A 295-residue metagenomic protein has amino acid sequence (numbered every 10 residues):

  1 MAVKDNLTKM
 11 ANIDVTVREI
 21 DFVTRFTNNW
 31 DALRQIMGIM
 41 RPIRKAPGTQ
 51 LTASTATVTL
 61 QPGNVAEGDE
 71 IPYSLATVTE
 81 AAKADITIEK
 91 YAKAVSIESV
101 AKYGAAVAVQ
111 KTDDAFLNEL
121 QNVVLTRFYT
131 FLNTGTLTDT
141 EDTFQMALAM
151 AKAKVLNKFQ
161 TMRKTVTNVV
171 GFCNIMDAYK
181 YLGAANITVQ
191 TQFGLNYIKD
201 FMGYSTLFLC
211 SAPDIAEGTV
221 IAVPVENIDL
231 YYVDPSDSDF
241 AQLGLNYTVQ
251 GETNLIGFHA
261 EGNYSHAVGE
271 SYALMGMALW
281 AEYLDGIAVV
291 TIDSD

Functional and structural regions predicted by a protein language model:
M1-N12, P42, T57, S99-A106 (+1 more regions): Long alpha-helical, hydrophobic tracts
M1-T24, D295: Short, intrinsically disordered N-terminal pre-domain segments
D14-V17, D21-D31, V107, K111 (+3 more regions): Alpha-helix boundary/N-cap detector
R18-K90: Assembly/oligomerization interface modules of large self-assembling protein complexes
I20-T27, T126, T136-M146, T167-V169 (+2 more regions): Short glycine-rich, low-complexity/disordered patches
R44-P47, V189-D295: Sequence/fold signature of self-assembling virion shell proteins
V78-D139, A267-L279: Long, contiguous amphipathic alpha-helices that act as assembly "spine/axial" helices in icosahedral shell and virion
T136-T206: Extended, solvent-exposed, turn-rich assembly/linker loops in the middle of proteins
